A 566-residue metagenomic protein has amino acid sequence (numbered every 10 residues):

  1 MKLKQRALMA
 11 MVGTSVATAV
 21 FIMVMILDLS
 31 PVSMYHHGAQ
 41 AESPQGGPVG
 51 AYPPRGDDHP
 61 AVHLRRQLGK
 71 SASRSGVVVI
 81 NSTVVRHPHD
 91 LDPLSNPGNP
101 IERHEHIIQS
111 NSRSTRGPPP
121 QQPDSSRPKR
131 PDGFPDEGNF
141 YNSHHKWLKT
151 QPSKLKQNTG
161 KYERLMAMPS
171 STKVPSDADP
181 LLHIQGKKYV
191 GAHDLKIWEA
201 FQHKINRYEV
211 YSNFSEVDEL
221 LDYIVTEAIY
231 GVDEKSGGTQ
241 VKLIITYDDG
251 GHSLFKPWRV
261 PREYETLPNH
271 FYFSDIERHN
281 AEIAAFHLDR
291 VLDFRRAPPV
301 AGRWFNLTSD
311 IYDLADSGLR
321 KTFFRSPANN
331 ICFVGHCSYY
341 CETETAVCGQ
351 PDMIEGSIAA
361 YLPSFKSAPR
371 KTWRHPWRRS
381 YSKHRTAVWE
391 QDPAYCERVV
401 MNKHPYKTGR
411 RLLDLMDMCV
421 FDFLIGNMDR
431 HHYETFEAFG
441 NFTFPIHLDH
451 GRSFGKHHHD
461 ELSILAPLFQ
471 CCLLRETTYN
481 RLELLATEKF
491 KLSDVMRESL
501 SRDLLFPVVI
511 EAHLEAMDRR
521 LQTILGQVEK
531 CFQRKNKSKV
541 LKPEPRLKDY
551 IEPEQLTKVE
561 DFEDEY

Functional and structural regions predicted by a protein language model:
K2-Y566: Phosphate/dinucleotide-binding and metal-coordinating scaffold of catalytic cores in nucleotide-dependent enzymes
